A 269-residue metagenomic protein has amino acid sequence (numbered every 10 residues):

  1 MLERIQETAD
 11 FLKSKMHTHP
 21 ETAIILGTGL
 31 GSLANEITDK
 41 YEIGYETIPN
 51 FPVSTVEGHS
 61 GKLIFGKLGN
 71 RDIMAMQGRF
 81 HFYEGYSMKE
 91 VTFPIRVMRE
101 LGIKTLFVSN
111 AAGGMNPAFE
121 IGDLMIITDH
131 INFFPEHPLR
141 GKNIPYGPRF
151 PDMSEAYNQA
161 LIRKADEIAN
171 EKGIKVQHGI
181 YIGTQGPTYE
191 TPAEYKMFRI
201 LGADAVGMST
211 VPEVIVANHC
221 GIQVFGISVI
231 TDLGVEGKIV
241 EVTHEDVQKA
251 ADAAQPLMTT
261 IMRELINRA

Functional and structural regions predicted by a protein language model:
M1-M153: Metabolite-binding pocket within alpha/beta catalytic cores that recognizes anionic/polar moieties
R99-G102, R199, N218: Non-catalytic positions within long, well-ordered alpha-helices that form the structural scaffold/packing of enzyme
K104-T105, D204, Q223: Short acidic/polar active-site loop segments enriched in Thr and Asp
Y146-Y157, G183, Y195, A250-T259 (+1 more regions): Polyanion-binding loop/helix "lid" in catalytic or ligand-binding cores
I162, E167-D204, M262: Active-site/ligand-binding-proximal alpha/beta "capping" segment
M208-D246: Zn-dependent metallopeptidase/amidohydrolase metal-coordination segment
V235-A269: His/Asp/Glu-rich mid-to-C-terminal helical/loop segments that flank catalytic regions of hydrolases
